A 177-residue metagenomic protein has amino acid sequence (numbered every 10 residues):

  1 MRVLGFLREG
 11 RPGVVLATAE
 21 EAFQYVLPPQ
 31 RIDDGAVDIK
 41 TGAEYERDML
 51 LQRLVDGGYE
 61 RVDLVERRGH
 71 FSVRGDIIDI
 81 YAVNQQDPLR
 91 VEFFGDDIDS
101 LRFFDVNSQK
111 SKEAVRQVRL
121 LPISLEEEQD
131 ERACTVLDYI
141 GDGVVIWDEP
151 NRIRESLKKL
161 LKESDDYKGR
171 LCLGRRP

Functional and structural regions predicted by a protein language model:
M1-P177: ASCE RecA-like P-loop NTPase motor cores that couple ATP hydrolysis to mechanical translocation on nucleic acids
